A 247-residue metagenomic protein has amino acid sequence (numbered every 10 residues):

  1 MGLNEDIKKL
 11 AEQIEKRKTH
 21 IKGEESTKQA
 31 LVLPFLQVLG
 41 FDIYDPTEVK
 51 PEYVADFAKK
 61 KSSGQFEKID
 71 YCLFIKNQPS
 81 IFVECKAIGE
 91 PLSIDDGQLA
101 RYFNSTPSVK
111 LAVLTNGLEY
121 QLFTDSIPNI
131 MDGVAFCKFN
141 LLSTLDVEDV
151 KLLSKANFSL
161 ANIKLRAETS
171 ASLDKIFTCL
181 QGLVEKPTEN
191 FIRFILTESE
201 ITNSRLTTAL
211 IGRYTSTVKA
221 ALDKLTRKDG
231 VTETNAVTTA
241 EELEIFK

Functional and structural regions predicted by a protein language model:
M1-L111, L122-K247: A short, conserved, highly charged catalytic patch centered on acidic carboxylates
G117: Carbohydrate-associated surface elements
